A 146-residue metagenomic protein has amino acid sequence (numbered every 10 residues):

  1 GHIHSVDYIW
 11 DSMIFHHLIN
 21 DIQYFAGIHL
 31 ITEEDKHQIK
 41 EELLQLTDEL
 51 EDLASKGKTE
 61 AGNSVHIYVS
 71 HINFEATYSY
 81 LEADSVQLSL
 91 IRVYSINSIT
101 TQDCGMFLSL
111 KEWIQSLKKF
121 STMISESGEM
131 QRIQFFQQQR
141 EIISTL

Functional and structural regions predicted by a protein language model:
G1-Q139: Hydrophobic protein-protein interaction segments
F136, T145-L146: Long, charge-rich alpha-helical interaction segments
